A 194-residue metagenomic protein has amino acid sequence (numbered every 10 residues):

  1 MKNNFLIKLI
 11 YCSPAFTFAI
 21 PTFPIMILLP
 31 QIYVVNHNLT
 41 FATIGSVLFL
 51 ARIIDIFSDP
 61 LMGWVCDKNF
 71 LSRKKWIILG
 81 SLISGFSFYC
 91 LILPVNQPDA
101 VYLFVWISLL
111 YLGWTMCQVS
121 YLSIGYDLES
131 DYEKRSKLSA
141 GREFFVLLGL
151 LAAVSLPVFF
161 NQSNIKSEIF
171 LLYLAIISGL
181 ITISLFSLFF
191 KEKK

Functional and structural regions predicted by a protein language model:
K2-K194: Membrane-embedded alpha-helical bundles of multi-pass transporters/translocases, especially carrier/permease families
